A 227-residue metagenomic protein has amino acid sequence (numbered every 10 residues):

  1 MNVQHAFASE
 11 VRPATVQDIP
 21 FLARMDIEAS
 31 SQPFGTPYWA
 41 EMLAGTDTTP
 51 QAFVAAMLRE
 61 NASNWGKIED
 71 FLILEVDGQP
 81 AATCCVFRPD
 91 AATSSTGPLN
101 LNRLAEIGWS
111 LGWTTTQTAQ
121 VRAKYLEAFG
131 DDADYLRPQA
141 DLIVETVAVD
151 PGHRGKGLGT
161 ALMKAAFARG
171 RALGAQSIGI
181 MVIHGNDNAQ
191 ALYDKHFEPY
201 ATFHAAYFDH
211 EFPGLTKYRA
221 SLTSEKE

Functional and structural regions predicted by a protein language model:
S31-L58, N100, A105-W109, W113: Conserved GNAT-fold acetyl-CoA-binding loop/helix
L43-F71, V76, Y125-A133: Active-site rim helix/loop that mediates acceptor-substrate recognition in acyltransferases
I73, Q79-F87, E127, I143 (+1 more regions): Conserved beta-strand in the GNAT
D90-D141: Conserved acyl-donor/pantetheine-binding loop and adjacent beta-alpha core of acyl/acetyltransferases and related
G130, T160, G185-T202, E211: Conserved active-site alpha-helix within GNAT-family acetyltransferase domains
E145-R154, I180-Q190, Y207-P213, R219: Conserved beta-strand-loop-alpha-helix junction that forms the acyl-donor binding cleft
T146, G155-A168, D194-K195: Conserved acetyl-CoA-binding loop-helix of GNAT-fold acetyltransferases
G170-M181: Conserved GNAT acetyl-CoA-binding A-motif
